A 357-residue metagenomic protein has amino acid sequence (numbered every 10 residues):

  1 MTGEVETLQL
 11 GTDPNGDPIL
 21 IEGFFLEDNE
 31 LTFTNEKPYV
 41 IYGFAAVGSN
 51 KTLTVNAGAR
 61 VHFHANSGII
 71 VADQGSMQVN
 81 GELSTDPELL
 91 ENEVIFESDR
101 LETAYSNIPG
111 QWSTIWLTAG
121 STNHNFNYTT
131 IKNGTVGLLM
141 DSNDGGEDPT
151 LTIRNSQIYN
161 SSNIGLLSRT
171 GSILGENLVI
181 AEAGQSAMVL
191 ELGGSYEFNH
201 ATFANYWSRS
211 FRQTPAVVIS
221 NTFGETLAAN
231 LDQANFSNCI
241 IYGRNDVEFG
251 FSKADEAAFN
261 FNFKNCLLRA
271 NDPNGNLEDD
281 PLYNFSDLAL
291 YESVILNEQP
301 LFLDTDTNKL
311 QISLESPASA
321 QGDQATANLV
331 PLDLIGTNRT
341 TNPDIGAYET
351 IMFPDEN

Functional and structural regions predicted by a protein language model:
M1-T307, S319-V330, L334, Y348-N357: Beta-strand/loop edge motif enriched in small/polar residues
T340-N342: Short linear motifs in exposed loops
